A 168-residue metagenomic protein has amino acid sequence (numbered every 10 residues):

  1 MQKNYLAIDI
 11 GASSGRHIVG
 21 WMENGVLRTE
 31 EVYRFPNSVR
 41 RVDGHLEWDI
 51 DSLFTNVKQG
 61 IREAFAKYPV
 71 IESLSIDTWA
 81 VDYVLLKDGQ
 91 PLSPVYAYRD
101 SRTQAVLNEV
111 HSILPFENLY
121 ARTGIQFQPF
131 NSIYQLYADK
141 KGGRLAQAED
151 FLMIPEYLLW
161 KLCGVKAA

Functional and structural regions predicted by a protein language model:
M1-P94, A105, A121: N-terminal glycine/serine-rich phosphate-binding loop of ATP-dependent small-molecule kinases, especially carbohydrate
R62-A168: Glycine-rich phosphate-binding/catalytic subdomain of phosphoryl-transfer and nucleotide/sugar-phosphate-processing
